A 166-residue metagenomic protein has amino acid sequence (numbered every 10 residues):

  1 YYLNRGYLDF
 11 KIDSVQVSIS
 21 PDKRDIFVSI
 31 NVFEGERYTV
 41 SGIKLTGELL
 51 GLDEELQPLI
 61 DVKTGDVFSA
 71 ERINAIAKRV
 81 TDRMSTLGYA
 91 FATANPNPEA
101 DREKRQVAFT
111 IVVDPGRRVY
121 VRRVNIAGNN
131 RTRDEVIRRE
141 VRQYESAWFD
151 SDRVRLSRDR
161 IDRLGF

Functional and structural regions predicted by a protein language model:
Y1-F166: Periplasmic polypeptide-binding modules associated with outer-membrane biogenesis and secretion
